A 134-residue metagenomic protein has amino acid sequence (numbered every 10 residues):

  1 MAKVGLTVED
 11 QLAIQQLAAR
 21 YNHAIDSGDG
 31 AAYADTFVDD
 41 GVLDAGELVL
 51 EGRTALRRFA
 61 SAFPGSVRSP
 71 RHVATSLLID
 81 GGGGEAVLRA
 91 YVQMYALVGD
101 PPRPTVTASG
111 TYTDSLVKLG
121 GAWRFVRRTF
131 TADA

Functional and structural regions predicted by a protein language model:
M1-A31, D35-D39: Short, low-complexity N-terminal intrinsically disordered segments enriched in polar/charged residues
A2, V87, S109-A134: Short beta-strand edge/turn micro-motifs at domain boundaries
V4, V8, L50, R103: Charge-dense, low-complexity intrinsically disordered segments
Q16, A74, T111: Short, conserved clusters of charged catalytic residues that mark active-site and nucleotide-handling motifs
G30-M94: A solvent-exposed, acidic/Ser-Thr-rich amphipathic alpha-helical stretch
R68-R71, P104-A108: A generic structural micro-feature
Y95-T105: Short, cysteine-centered beta-strand-loop-beta hairpins and adjacent loop/turn segments enriched in charged/polar
